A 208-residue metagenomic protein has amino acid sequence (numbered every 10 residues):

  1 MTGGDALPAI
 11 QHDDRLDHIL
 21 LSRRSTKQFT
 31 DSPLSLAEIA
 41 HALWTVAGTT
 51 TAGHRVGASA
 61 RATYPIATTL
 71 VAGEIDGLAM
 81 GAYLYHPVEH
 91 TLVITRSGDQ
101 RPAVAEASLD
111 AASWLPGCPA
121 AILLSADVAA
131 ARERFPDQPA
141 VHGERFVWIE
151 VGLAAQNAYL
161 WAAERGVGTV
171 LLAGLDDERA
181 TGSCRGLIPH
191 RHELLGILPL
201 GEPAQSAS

Functional and structural regions predicted by a protein language model:
M1-C118: N-terminal amphipathic, basic helical "cap/leader" segment at the start of enzyme domains
F29, A79, R132-E133, A207-S208: Short helix/loop capping segments that flank catalytic or ligand/cofactor-binding pockets
A42, T68, A120-E133, P139-G182: Small-aliphatic-rich amphipathic alpha-helix that forms the alpha element of a beta-alpha
A60, T169-L172, H190: Short, surface-exposed helix-loop/turn micro-motifs enriched in polar/charged residues
G73-I75, D127, P203: Solvent-exposed coil/turn segments that connect beta secondary-structure elements in extracytoplasmic/periplasmic
S97, E193-S208: C-terminal helix-cap and adjacent tail motif
S183-H190: Short proline/glycine-enriched turn/loop segments at secondary-structure junctions
